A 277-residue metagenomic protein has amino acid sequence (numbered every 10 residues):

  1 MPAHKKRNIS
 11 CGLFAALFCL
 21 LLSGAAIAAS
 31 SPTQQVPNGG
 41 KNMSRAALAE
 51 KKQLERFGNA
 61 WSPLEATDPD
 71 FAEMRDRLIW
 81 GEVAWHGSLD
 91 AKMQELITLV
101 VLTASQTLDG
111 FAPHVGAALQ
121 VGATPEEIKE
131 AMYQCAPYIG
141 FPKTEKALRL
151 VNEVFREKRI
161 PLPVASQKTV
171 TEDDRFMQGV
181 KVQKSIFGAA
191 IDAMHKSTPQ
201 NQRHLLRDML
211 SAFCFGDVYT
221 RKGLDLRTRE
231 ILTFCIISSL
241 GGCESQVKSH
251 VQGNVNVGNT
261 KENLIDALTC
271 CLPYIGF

Functional and structural regions predicted by a protein language model:
P2-F14: Bacterial N-terminal signal peptides that target proteins for export
F14-G24: Bacterial N-terminal signal peptides
A28-A91, T144-L226, N256, P273 (+1 more regions): Acidic, glycine/proline-rich low-complexity segments that act as flexible tails and inter-domain linkers
D90, Q106-K129, Y133, K143-F155 (+1 more regions): Extended intrinsically disordered, low-complexity coil regions enriched in Ser, Thr, Gly, Ala and often Pro
A91-E95, E126, R227, E262 (+1 more regions): Aromatic- and histidine-enriched alpha-helix N-cap/loop-to-helix transition segments that scaffold the rims
M93-L102, A131-M132, T228-S238, V247 (+1 more regions): Short, structured motif recognition centered on aromatic/hydrophobic residues
T103, V121, Q134-F141, S238 (+1 more regions): A short structural micro-motif
L210-G216, T220, T233-F234, G241-K248 (+3 more regions): Long compositionally biased, domain-poor regions of proteins
